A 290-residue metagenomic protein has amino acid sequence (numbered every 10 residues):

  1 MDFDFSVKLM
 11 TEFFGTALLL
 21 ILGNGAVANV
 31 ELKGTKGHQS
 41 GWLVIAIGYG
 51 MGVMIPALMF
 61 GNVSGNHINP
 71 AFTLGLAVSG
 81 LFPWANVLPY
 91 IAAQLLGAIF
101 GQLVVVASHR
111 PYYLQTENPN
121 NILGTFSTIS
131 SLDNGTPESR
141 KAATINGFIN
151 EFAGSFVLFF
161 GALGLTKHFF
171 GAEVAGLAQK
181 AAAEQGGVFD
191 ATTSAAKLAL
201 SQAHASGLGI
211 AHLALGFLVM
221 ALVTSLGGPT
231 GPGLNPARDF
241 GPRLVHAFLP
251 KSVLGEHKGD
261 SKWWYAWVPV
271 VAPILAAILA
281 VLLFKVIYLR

Functional and structural regions predicted by a protein language model:
M1-R290: Membrane-interface helix-loop junctions and terminal tails of multi-pass membrane proteins
